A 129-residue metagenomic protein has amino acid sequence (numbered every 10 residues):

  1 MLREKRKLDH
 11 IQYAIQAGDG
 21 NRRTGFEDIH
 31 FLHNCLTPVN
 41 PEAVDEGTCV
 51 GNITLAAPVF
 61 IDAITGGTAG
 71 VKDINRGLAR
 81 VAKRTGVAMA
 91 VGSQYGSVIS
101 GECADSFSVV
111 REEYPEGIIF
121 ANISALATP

Functional and structural regions predicted by a protein language model:
M1-G51, L55: An N-cap/entry alpha-helix motif that binds or orients negatively charged groups
H10-I11, P38, I64, A88 (+1 more regions): Alpha/beta catalytic barrel-like cores
C49-T54, G77-R84, F107-E116: Acidic (Asp/Glu)-rich catalytic clusters
V59-D62, V87-G92, I119-I123: Hydrophobic faces of well-ordered beta-strands that scaffold small-molecule active sites in alpha/beta enzyme cores
A63, I74-R76: Conserved N-proximal alpha/beta basic substrate-recognition cap immediately N-terminal to, or forming the N-lobe
I64-G66, Q94-G96, N122-T128: Active-site beta-loop-alpha junctions enriched in small/polar residues
G70-K72, S97-E112, A127-P129: Active-site-adjacent beta->alpha loops and helix N-cap segments on the catalytic face of soluble alpha/beta enzymes
G77-S97: Catalytic domains of carbohydrate-active enzymes, especially glycoside hydrolases
